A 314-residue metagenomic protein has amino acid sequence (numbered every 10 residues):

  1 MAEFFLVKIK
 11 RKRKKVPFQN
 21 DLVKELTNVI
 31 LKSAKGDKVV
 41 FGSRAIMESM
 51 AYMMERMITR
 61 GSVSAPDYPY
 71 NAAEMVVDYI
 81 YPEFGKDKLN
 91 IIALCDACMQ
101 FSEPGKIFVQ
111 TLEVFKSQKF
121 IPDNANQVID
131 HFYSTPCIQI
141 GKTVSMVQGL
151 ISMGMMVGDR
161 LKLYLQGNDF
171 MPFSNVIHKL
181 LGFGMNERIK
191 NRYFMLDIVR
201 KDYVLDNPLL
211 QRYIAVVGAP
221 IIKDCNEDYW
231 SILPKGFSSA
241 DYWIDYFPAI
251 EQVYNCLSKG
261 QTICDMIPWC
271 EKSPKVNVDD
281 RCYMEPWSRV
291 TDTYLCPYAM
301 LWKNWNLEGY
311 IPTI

Functional and structural regions predicted by a protein language model:
M1-G61: Metalloprotease/metallohydrolase-associated module, dominated by Zn2+-dependent proteases
M1-K8, S64-I314: Non-catalytic terminal regions of proteins
